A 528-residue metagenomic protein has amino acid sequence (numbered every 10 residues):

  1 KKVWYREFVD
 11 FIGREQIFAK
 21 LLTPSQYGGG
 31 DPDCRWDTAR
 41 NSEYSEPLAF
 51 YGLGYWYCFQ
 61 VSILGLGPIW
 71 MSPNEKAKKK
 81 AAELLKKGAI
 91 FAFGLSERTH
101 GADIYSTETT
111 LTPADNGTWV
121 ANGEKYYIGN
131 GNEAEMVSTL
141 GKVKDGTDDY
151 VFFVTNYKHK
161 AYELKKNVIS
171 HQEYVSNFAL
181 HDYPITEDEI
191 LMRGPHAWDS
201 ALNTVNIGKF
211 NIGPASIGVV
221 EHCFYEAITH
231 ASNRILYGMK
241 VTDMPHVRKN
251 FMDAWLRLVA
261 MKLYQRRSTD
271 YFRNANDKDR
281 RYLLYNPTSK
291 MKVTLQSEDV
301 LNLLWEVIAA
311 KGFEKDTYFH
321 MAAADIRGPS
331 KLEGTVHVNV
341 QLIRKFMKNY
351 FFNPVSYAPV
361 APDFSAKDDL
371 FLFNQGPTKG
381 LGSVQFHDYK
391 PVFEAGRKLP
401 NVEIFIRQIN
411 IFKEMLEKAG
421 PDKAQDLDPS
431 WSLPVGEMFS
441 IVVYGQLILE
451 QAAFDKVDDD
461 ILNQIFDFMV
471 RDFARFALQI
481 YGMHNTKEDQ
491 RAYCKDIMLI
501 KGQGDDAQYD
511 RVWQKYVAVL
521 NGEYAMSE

Functional and structural regions predicted by a protein language model:
K1-L21, S25-R40, E46, Y55-W56 (+9 more regions): Flavin-dependent oxidoreductase catalytic core characteristic of acyl-CoA dehydrogenase/oxidase-like enzymes
D33, W70, D103-T107, G131-A134 (+2 more regions): Short acidic, glycine/serine/threonine-rich loops at helix termini
Y44, L48, T155-H159, H181-I185: Short Ser/Thr-interspersed hydrophobic loop/turn segments at strand-loop and sheet-helix junctions that line or gate
W56-K76, G101-I104, D115, S232: N-terminal glycine-rich flavin-associated loop
K87-S96: A short, Trp-centered hydrophobic/proline-enriched beta-strand micro-motif
T99-G101, I128-N130, N167-Y174: Short Gly/Pro-enriched turn/cap motifs at secondary-structure boundaries
T118, N122-Y162: A short core secondary-structure module
K160-P184: Flexible, small-/acidic-enriched active-site or ligand-binding loops
